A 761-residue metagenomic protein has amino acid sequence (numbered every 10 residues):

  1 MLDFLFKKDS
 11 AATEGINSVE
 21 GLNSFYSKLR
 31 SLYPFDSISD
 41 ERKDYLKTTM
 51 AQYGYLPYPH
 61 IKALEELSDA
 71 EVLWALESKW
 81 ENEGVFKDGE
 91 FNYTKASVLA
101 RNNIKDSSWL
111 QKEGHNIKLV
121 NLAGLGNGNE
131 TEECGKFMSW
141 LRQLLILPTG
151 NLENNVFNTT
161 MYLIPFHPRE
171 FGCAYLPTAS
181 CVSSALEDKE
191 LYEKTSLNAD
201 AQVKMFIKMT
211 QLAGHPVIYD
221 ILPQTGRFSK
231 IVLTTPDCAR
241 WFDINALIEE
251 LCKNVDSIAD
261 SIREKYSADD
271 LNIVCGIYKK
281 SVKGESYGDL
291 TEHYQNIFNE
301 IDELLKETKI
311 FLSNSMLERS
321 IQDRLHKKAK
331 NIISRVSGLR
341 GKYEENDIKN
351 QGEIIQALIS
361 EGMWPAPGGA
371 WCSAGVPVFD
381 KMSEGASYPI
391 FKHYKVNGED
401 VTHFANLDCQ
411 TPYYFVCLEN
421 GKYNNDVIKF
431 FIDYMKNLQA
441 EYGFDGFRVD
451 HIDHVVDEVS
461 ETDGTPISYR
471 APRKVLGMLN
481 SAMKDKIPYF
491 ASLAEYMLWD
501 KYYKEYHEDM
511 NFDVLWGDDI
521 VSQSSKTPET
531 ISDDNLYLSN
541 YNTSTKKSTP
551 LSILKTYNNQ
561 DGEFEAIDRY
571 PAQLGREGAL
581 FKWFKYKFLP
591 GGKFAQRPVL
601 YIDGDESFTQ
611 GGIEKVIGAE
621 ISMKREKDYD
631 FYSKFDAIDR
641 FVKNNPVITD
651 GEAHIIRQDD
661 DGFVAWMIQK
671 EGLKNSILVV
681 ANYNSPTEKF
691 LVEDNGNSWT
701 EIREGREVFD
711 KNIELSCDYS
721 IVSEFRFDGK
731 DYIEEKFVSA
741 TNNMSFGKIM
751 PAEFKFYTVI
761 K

Functional and structural regions predicted by a protein language model:
L2-P216, Q224, I231-T235, R240 (+8 more regions): N-terminal structural segment of carbohydrate-active enzymes
N129-E132, K189-L197, D457-A471, P571-A572 (+1 more regions): Short, flexible/disordered intra-domain loops and linkers
L163, L438, V449, S492 (+3 more regions): Conserved, mostly hydrophobic/aromatic
K208, Y219, Q224-N254, E264 (+3 more regions): Aromatic- and carboxylate-enriched substrate-binding clefts and catalytic-loop regions of carbohydrate-active enzymes
T291-E292, I297-I321, F404-K501: Active-site neighborhood of glycoside hydrolase catalytic domains
Q322-G369, Y489-G618, Y683-S685: Conserved alpha/beta catalytic core and glycan-binding cleft of carbohydrate-active enzymes
K587-K593, L600, G604-D605, T609-D660: Aromatic- and carboxylate-lined catalytic core of secreted/periplasmic carbohydrate-active enzymes
I655-E714: Carbohydrate-binding surface patches
